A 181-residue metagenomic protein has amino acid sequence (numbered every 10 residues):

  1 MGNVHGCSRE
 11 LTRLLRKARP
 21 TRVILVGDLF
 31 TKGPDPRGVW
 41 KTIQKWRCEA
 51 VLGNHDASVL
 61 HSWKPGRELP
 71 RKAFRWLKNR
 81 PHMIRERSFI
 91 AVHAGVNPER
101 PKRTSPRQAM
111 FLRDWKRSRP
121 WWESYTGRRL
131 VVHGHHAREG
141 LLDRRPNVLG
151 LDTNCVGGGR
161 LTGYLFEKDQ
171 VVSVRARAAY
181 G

Functional and structural regions predicted by a protein language model:
M1, G6-R67: Core catalytic region of metal-dependent phosphoesterases/phosphodiesterases, especially metallo-beta-lactamase-like
S58-L161, F166-G181: Acidic, His/Gly-enriched loop-helix segments that form or flank divalent-metal centers in metallo-dependent hydrolases
